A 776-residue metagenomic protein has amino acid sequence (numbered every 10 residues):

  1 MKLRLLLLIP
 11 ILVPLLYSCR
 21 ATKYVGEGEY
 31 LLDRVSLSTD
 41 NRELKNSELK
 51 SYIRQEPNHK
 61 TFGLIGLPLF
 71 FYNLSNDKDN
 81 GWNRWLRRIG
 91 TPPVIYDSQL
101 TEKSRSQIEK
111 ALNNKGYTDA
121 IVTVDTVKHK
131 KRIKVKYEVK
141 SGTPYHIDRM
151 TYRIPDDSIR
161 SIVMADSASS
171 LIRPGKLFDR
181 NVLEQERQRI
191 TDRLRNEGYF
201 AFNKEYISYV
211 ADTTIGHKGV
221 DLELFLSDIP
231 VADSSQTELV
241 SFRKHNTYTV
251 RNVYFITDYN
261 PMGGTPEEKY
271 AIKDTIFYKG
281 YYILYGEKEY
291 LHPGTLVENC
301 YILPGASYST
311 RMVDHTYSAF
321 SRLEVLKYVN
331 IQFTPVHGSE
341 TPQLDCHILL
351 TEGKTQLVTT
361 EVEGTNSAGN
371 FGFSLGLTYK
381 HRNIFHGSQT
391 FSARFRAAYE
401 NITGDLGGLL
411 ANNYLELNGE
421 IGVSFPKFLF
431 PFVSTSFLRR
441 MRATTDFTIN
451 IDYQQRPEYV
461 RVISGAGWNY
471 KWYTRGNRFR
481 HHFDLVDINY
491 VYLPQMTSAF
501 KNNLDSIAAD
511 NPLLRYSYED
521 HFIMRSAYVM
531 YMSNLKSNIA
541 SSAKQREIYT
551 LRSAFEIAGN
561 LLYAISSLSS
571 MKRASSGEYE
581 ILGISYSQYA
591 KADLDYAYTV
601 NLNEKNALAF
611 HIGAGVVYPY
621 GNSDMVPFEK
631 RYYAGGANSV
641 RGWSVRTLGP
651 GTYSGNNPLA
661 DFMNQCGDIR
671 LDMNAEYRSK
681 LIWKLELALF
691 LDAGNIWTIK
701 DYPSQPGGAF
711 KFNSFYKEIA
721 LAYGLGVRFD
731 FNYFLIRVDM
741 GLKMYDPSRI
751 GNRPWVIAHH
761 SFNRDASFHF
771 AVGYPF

Functional and structural regions predicted by a protein language model:
M1-L5: Positively charged n-region of N-terminal signal peptides that target proteins for export
L15-S18: C-terminal motif of bacterial Sec signal peptides marking the signal peptidase cleavage site
R20-R322, I331, Q343, F437 (+1 more regions): Interaction-mediating elements
T39, V139-T143, I154-D156, L224-P230 (+13 more regions): Flexible glycine-/small-residue-rich
I162, E289-H292, S309-R552, R641-G642 (+5 more regions): Gram-negative/organellar outer-membrane beta-barrel architecture
L303-S309, F710, Y723, P747: C-terminal soluble interaction/assembly domains
T365-A368, H482-S679, L689-F712: C-terminal outer-membrane beta-barrel translocator/porin domains of Gram-negative envelope proteins and their
A693-F710, Y733, G741-A758: C-terminal beta-signal and adjacent terminal beta-strands/loops of Gram-negative outer-membrane beta-barrel proteins
